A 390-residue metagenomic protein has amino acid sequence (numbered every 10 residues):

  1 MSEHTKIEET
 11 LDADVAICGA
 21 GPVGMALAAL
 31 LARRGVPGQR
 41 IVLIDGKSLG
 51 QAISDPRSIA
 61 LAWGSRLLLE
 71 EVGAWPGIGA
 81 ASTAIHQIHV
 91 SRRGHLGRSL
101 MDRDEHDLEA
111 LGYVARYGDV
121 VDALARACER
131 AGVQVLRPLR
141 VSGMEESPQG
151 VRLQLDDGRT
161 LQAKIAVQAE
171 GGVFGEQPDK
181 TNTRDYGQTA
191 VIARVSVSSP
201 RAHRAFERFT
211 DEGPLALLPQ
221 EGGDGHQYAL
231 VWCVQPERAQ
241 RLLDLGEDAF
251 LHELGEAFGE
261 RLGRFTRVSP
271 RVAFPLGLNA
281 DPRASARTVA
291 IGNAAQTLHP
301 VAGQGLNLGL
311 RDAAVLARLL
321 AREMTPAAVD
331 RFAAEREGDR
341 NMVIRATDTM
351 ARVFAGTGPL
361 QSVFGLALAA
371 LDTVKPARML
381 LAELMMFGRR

Functional and structural regions predicted by a protein language model:
I7-G21: Beta1/beta-strand and adjacent pyrophosphate-binding region of the FAD-binding site in flavoprotein oxidoreductases
G24-M25: N-terminal Rossmann-fold NAD(P) dinucleotide-binding loop
L30-R57: Glycine-rich FAD pyrophosphate-binding loop
I53-R93: N-terminal FAD cofactor-binding segment of flavoenzymes
L69, I165-R271: Conserved FAD-binding catalytic core of PHBH/FMO-like flavoproteins
I78-P178, R184-A190: Conserved N-terminal helical subregion
R241-L308, A314-P326: FAD/FMN-dependent oxidoreductases across multiple families
R318-R390: C-terminal helical "tail/cap" subdomain of flavin- and related membrane-associated enzymes
